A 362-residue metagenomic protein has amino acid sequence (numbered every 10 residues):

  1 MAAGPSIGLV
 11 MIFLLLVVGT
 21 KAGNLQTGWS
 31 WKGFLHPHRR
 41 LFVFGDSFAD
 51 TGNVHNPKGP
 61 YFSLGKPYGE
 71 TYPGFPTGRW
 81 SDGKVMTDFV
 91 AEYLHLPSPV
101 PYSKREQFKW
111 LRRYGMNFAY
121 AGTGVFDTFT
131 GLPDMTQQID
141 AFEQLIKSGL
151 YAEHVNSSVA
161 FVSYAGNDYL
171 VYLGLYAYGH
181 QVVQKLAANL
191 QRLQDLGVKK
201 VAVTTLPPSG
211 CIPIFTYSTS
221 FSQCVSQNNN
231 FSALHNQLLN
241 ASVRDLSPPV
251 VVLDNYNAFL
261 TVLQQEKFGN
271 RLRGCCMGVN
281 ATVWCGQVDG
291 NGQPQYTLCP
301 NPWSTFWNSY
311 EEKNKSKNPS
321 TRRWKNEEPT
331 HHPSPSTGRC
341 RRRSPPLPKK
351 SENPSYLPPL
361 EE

Functional and structural regions predicted by a protein language model:
M1-H38: Terminal membrane/secretory targeting segments in land-plant proteins
R40-F44, F48-D50, T87-D88, Y114-Y120 (+5 more regions): Structural recognition of the beta-strand scaffold that forms the well-ordered cores of secreted hydrolase catalytic
F42-V43, N53-T77, M116-N117, P302: Peri-catalytic substrate-binding/gating loops that frame the active-site cleft of hydrolases
K58-Y61, P208-S226, D245-E311: Mobile gating loops/cap/lid regions near enzyme active sites that modulate substrate access
K66-Q184, A188: Conserved SGNH/GDSL esterase-like catalytic core that processes O-acyl groups on lipids and polysaccharides
Y164-V262: Extracytoplasmic, non-cytosolic globular domains
Y296-E328, L347-P348, S355-E362: Histidine-centered active-site loop/cap adjacent to the catalytic His in serine esterases/O-acetyl transfer systems
